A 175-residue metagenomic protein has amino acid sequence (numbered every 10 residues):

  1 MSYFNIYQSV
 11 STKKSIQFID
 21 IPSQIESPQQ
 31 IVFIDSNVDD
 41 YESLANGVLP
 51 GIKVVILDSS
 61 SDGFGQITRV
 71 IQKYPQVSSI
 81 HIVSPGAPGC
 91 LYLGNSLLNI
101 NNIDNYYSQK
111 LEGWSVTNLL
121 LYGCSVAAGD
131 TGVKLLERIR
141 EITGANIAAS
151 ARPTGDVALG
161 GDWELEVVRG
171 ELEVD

Functional and structural regions predicted by a protein language model:
S2, I19-F64, V70: A domain-level signal for caspase-like cysteine endopeptidase catalytic cores and their zymogen-processing architecture
S2-S15, P50: Intrinsic-disorder-preferring feature that marks N-terminal prepro/targeting segments
S27-Q29, G51, P75-S78, V116-N118: A general structural motif
D58-S59, Q76, D104: Solvent-exposed adhesion/ligand-recognition segments of exported proteins
T68-Q72, V126-A128: Short aromatic-glycine motifs in intrinsically disordered, low-complexity regions
S79-A158: Catalytic cores of nucleophile-dependent amide-cleaving enzymes
A149-D175: Caspase-like cysteine protease fold
